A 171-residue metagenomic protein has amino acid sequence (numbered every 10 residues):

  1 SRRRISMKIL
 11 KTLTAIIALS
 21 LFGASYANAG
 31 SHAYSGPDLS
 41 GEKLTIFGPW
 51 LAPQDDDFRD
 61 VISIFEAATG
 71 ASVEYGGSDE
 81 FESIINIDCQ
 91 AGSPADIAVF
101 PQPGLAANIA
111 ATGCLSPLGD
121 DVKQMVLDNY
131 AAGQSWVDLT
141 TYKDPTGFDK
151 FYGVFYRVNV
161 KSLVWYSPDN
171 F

Functional and structural regions predicted by a protein language model:
S1-L44: Short, low-complexity disordered leader/linker segments with a strong preference for bacterial N-terminal type II
A24, G77-D79, D120: Short loop/turn and capping residues at structural boundaries
G30-D38, P103-L163: Hinge/lid segment of periplasmic solute-binding proteins
S40-A106: Early extracytoplasmic/lumenal segment of secretory-pathway proteins
G48-W50, D79, V122, V158 (+1 more regions): Short, flexible loop/turn elements at secondary-structure junctions
D56-D60, A110-G113, Y166: Generic recognition of short, well-ordered alpha-helical segments
S63, A67-G70, E74, P145-F171: Helix-loop-helix "hinge/cap" segment bordering the ligand-binding cleft or interdomain interface
